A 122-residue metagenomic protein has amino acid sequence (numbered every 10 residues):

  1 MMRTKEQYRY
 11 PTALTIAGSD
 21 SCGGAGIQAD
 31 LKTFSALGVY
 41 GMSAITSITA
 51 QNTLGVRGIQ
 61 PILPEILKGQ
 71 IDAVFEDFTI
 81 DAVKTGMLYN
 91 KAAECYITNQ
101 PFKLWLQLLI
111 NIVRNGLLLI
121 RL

Functional and structural regions predicted by a protein language model:
M1-A82: Small-residue (G/A/S/T)-rich helix-start motifs and N-terminal tracts that mark the onset
N52-L122: Ribokinase/PfkB-type carbohydrate-kinase core domain
